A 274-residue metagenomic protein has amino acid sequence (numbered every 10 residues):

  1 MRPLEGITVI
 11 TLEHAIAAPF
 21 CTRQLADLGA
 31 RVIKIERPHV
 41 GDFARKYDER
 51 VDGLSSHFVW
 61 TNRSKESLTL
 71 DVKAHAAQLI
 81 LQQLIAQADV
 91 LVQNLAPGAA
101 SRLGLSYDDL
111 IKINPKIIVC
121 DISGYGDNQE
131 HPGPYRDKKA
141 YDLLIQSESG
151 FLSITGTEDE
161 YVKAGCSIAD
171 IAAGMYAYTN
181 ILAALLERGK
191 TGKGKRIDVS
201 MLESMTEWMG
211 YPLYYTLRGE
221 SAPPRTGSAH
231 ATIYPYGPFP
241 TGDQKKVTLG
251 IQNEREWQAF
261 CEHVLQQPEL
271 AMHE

Functional and structural regions predicted by a protein language model:
M1-K190: N-terminal helix-loop segment corresponding to the beta1-alpha1 unit of nucleotide/adenylate-binding folds
H39, G124-G126, M201-T206, D243-K245 (+1 more regions): Glycine-rich beta-alpha junction loops
G41-F43, L217-P224: Short Pro/Gly-enriched beta-strand edge/turn motifs at strand-loop
F58, P223-A231, G237-P238, L249: Short Gly/Pro-enriched turn/cap motifs at secondary-structure boundaries
E66, K193, D243-K246: Short acidic/polar mixed-charge low-complexity motifs
D127-N128, E158-A169, G189-M205, P224-A229 (+1 more regions): Conserved Rossmann-fold dehydrogenase catalytic segment
S153, G174-G194, E207, Y211-R218 (+1 more regions): Oxidoreductase and adenylate-handling cofactor-binding alpha/beta cores
P235-E274: Aromatic-enriched alpha-helical interface/lid elements that frame and gate functional surfaces
